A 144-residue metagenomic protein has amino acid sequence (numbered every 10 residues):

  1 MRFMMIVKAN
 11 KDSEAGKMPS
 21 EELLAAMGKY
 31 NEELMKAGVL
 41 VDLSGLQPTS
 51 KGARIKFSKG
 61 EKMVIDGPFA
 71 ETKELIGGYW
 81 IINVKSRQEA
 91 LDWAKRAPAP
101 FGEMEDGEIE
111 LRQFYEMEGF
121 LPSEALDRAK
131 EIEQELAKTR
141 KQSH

Functional and structural regions predicted by a protein language model:
M1-H144: Conserved, structured core segments of small domains
